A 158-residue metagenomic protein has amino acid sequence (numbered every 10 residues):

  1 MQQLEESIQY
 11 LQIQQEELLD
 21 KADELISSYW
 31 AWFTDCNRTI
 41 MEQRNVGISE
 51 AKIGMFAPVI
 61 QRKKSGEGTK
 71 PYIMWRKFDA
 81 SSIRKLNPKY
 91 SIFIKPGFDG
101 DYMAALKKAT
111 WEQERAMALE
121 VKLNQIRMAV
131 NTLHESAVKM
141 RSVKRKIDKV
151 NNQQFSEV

Functional and structural regions predicted by a protein language model:
M1-V158: A positively charged, amphipathic N-terminal helix/segment that binds anionic biomolecules
